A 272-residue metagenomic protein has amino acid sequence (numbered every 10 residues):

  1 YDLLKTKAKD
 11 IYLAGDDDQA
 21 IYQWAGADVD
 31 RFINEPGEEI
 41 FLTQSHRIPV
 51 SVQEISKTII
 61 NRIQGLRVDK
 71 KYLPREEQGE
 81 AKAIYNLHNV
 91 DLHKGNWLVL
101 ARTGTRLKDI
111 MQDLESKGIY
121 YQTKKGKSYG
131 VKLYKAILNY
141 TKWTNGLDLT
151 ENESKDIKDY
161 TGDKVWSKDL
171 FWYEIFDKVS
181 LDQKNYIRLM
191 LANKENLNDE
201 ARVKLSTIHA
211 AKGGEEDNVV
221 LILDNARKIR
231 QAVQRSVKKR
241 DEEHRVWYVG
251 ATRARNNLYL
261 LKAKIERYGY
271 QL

Functional and structural regions predicted by a protein language model:
Y1-E77, K94, L98-S116, Q122-K132 (+6 more regions): Conserved helicase motor core of SF1/SF2 NTP-dependent helicases
A27-D28, G79-E80, I137-L138, Y270: Short amphipathic alpha-helical patches
D28, A83-N86, D156, T207-I208: Short, solvent-exposed coil/turn linker segments
Q78-N96: Conserved interdomain hinge at the start of the Helicase C-terminal
G126-G146: Non-catalytic, alpha-helical, charged scaffold/linker segments that couple or flank catalytic or architectural cores
N139-L261: Conserved helicase C-terminal RecA-like lobe
N257-L272: Cysteine/selenocysteine-centered motifs that mediate thiol-based redox chemistry or coordinate metal-sulfur cofactors
